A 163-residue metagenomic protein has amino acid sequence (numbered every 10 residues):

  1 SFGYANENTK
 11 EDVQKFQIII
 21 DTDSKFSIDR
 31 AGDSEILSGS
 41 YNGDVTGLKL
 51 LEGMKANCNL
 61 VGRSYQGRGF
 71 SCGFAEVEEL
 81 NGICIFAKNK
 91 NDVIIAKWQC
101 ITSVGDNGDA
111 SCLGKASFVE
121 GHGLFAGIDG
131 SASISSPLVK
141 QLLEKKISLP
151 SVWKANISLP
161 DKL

Functional and structural regions predicted by a protein language model:
S1-Y4: C-terminal segment of classical bacterial N-terminal signal peptides
N6-L163: Beta-strand-enriched cores of mature, soluble protein domains
